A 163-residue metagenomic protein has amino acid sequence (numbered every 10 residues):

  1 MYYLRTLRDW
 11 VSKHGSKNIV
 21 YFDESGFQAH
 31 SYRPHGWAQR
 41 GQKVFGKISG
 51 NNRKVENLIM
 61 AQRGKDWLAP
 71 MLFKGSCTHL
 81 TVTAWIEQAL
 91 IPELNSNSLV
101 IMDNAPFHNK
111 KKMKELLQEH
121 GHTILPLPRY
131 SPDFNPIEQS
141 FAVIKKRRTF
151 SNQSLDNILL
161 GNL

Functional and structural regions predicted by a protein language model:
M1-L163: Short functional hotspots at interaction and active-site rims
